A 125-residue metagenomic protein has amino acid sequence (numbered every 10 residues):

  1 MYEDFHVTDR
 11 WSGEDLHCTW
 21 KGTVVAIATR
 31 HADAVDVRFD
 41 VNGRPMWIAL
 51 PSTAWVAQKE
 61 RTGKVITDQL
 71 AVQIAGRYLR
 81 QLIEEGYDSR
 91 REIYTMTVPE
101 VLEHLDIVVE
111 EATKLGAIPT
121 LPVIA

Functional and structural regions predicted by a protein language model:
M1-A125: Extended, alpha-helix-rich binding/interface surfaces that flank or overlap catalytic cores and mediate recognition
